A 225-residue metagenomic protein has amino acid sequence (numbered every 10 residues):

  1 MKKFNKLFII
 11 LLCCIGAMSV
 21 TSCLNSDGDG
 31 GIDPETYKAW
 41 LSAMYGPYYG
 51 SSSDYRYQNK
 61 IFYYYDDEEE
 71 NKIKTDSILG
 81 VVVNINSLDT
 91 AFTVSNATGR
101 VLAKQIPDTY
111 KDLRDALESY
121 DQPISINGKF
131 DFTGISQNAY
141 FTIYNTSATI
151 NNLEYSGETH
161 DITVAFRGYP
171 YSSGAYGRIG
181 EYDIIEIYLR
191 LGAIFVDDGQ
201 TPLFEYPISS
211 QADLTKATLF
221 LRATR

Functional and structural regions predicted by a protein language model:
M1-L7, G16-G46: Bacterial Sec-dependent N-terminal signal peptides
L11-L12: Outer/extracellular conduits and scaffolds centered on Gram-negative outer-membrane beta-barrels
G30, D161-Y171, G177-R225: Edge beta-strand at a domain terminus
I32-P34, K38, N59-S77, V81-N96 (+2 more regions): Mature soluble binding/inhibitory domains
L41-F62: Tryptophan-anchored aromatic micro-motifs
Y55-F62, R100-L113, G192-Q211: Short, cysteine-centered beta-strand-loop-beta hairpins and adjacent loop/turn segments enriched in charged/polar
D67-I73, P107-I135, P207-R225: A short, surface-exposed beta-strand/turn
I85-G174: Predominantly extracellular/secreted and cell-surface proteins with exposed, flexible low-complexity segments
